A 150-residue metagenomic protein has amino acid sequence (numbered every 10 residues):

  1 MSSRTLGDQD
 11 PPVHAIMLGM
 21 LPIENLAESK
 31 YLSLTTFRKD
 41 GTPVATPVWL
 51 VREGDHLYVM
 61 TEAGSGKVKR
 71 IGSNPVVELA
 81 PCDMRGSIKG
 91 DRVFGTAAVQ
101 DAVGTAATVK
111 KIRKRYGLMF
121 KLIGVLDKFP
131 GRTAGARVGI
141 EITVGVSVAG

Functional and structural regions predicted by a protein language model:
R4-D10, G64-G131, G135-V146: Short, structured beta-strand-loop surface elements
L6-P43: Short, conserved active-site entrance elements at the starts or edges of catalytic domains
L18-L21, V44-T46, G64-G66, L126-K128: A generic local structural motif
S29-A63, I71, V77-P81, G90-V93: Short beta-strand segments
